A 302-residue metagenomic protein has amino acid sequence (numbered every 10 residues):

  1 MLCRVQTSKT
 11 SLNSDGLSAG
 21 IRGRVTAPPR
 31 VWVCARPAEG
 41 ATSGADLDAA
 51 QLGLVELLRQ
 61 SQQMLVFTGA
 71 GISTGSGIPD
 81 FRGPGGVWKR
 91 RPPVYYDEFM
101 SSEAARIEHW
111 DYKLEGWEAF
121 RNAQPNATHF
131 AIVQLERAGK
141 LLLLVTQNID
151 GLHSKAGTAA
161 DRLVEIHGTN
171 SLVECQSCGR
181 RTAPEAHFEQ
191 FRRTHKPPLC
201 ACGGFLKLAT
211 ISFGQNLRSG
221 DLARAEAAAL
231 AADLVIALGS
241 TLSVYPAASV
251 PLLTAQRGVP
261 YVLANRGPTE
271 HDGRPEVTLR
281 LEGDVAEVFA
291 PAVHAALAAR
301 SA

Functional and structural regions predicted by a protein language model:
M1-A302: Conserved catalytic core of sirtuin-type NAD+-dependent deacylases
